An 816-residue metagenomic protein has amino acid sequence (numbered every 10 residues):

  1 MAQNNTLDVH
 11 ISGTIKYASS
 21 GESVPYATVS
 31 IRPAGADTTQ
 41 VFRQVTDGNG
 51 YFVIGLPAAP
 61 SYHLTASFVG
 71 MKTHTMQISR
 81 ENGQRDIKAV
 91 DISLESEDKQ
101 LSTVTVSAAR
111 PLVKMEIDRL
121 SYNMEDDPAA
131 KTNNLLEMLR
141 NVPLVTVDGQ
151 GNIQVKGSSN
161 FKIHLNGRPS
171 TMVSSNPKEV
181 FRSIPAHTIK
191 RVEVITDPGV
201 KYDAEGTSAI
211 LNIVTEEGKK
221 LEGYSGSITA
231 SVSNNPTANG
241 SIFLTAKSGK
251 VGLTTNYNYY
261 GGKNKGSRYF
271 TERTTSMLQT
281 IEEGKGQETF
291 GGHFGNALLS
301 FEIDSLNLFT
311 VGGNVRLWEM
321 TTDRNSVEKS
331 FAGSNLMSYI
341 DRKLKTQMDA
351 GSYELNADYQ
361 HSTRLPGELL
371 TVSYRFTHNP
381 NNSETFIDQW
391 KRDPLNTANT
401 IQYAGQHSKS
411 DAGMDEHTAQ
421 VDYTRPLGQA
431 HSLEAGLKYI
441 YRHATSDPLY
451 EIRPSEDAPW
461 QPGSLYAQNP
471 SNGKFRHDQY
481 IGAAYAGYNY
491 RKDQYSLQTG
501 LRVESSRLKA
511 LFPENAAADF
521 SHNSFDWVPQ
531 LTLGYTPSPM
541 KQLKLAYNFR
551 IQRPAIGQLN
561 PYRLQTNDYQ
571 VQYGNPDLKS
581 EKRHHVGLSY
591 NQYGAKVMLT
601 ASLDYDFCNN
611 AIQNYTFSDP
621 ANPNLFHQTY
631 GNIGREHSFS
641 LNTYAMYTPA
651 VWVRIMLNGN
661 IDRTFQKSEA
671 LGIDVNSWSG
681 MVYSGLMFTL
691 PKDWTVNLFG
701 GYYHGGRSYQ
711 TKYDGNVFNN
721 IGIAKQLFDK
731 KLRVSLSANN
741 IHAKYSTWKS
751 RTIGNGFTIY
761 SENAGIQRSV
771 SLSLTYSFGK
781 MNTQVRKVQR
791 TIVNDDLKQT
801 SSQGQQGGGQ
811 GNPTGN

Functional and structural regions predicted by a protein language model:
K16-S19, T28-R32, S67-M71, R85-P128 (+4 more regions): Short, acidic, small-residue-rich periplasmic hinge/interaction motif at the N-terminus of Gram-negative outer-membrane
A34-T39, S61-I78: A short, solvent-exposed loop/turn motif at the edges and junctions of modular extracellular/periplasmic domains
G35-Y51: Short, acidic Ser/Thr/Gly-rich low-complexity loop/linker segments typical of extracellular and cell-surface proteins
D91-S93, L135-M138, P177-E179, V194 (+2 more regions): N-terminal periplasmic accessory domains that precede and gate Gram-negative outer-membrane beta-barrel machines
L135, R168-T196: Short acidic/polar hinge/loop motifs at secondary-structure boundaries that mediate gating or recognition
A209-G226, N264-E272, I281-E282, G292-L298 (+14 more regions): Surface-exposed extracellular loop regions of Gram-negative outer-membrane beta-barrel proteins
E283, E416-Q420, G463-G473, Y573-N575 (+5 more regions): Outer membrane beta-barrel strand-and-loop segments of large Gram-negative receptors, especially TonB-dependent
R507-K509, P539-H584, Y605-H627, I741-N755: Surface-exposed extracellular loop regions of Gram-negative outer-membrane beta-barrel proteins, predominantly
